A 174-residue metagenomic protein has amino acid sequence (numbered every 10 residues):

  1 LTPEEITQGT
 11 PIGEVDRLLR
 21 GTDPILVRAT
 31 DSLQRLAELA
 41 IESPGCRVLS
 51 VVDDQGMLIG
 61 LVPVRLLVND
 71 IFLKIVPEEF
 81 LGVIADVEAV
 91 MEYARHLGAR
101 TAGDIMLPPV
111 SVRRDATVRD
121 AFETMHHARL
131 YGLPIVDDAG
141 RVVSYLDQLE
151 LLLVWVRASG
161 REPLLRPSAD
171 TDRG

Functional and structural regions predicted by a protein language model:
L1-G174: Tandem CBS (Cystathionine beta-synthase) repeat/Bateman regulatory domains
